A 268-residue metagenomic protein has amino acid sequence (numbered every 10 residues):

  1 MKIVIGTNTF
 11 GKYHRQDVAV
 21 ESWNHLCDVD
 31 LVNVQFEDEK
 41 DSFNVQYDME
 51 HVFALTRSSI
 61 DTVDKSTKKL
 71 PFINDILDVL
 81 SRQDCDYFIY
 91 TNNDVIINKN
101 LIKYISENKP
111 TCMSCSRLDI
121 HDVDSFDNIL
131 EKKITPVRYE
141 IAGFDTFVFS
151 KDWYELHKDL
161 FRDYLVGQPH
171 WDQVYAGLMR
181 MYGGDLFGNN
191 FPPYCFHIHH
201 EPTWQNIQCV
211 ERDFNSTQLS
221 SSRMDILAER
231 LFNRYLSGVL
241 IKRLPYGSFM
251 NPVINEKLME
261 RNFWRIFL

Functional and structural regions predicted by a protein language model:
V4, K12-R15, A19, Y164-L268: C-terminal catalytic/acceptor-binding lobe
K12-R15, E37-V45, H121-D124: Short, charged/polar "capping" segments at the starts of alpha-helices and the immediately preceding loops
V18-D30: Short, acidic, metal-binding catalytic loop of nucleotide-sugar glycosyltransferases
V32-F36, S114: Short internal beta-strands
Q35-F88, N98: Active-site-proximal specificity loops/subdomain of glycosyltransferases
C85, K109-T111, G184: Short, high-confidence coil segments that cap the C-terminus of an alpha-helix and link into the following beta-strand
Y90-N92: Active-site acidic Asp-centered loop
V95-G177: Conserved catalytic core of nucleotide-sugar-dependent glycosyltransferases
